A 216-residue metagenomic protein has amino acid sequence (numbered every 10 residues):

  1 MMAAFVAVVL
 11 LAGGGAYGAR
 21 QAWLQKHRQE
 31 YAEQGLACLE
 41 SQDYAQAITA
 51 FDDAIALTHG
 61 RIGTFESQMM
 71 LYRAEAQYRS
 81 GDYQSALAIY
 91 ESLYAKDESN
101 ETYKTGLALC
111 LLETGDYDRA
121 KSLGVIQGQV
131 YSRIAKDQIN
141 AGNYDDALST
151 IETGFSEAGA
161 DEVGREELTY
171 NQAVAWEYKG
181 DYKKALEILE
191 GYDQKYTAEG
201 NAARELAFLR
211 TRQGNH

Functional and structural regions predicted by a protein language model:
Q29, G63-Q68, T102, Q129 (+3 more regions): Start-of-helix register in tetratricopeptide repeats
E40, R79, E113-T114, D137-A141 (+3 more regions): Register position in tetratricopeptide repeats
Y44-A45, Y83, Y117, Y144 (+2 more regions): TPR-repeat structural position
H59, T64, E98, V125 (+2 more regions): Short coil turns that delineate tetratricopeptide repeat
